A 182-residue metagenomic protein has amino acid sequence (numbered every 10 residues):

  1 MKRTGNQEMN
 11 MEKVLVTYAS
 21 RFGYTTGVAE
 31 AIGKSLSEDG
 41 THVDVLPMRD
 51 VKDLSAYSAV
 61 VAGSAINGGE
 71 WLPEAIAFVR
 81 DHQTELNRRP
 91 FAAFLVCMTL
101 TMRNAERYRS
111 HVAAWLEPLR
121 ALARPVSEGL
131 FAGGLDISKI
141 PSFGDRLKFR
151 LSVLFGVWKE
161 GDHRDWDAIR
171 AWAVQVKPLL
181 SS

Functional and structural regions predicted by a protein language model:
G5-E12, G27, S35-D39, D44 (+2 more regions): FMN-binding flavodoxin-like domain, especially the glycine-rich phosphate-binding loop
A19-F22: Aromatic-flanked redox-active Cys/Sec active sites in thiol-based oxidoreductases, especially the WC-centered
E30, R49-S64: N-terminal beta-loop-helix "entrance" segment that forms/cooperates in small-molecule cofactor or anionic ligand
